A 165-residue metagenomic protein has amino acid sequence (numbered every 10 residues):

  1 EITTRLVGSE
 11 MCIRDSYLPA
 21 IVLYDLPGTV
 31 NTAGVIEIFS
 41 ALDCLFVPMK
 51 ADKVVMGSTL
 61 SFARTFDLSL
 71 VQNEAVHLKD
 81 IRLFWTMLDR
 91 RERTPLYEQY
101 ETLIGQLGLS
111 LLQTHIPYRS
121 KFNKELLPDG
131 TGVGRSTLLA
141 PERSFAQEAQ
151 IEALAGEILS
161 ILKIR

Functional and structural regions predicted by a protein language model:
E1-D15: Single conserved hydrophobic/aromatic residue that forms the stacking wall/gate of nucleotide- or nucleobase-binding
V7-G8, L18, S40-A41: Alpha-helix C-terminal capping/helix-to-coil transition sites in glycosyltransferase folds
R14-V35: Switch II (G3) loop of P-loop NTPases
Y24, V47, L83-W85: Structural beta-sheet core signal
A33-K53: Inter-motif core of Ras-like GTPase G domains
T59-Q72: Conserved C-terminal guanine-recognition region of P-loop GTPase G domains, centered on the G4
M87-G134: Beta-strand-loop-alpha "switch" segments that mediate conformational coupling across diverse proteins
F122-A155: Inter-lobe coupling/hinge region of RecA-like P-loop helicase motors
